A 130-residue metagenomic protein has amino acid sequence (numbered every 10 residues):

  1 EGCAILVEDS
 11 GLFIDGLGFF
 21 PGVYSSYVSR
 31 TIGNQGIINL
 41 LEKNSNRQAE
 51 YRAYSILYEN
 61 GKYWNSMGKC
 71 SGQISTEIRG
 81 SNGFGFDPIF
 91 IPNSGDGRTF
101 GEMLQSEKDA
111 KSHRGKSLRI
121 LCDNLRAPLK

Functional and structural regions predicted by a protein language model:
E1-K130: Anionic-ligand binding patches
